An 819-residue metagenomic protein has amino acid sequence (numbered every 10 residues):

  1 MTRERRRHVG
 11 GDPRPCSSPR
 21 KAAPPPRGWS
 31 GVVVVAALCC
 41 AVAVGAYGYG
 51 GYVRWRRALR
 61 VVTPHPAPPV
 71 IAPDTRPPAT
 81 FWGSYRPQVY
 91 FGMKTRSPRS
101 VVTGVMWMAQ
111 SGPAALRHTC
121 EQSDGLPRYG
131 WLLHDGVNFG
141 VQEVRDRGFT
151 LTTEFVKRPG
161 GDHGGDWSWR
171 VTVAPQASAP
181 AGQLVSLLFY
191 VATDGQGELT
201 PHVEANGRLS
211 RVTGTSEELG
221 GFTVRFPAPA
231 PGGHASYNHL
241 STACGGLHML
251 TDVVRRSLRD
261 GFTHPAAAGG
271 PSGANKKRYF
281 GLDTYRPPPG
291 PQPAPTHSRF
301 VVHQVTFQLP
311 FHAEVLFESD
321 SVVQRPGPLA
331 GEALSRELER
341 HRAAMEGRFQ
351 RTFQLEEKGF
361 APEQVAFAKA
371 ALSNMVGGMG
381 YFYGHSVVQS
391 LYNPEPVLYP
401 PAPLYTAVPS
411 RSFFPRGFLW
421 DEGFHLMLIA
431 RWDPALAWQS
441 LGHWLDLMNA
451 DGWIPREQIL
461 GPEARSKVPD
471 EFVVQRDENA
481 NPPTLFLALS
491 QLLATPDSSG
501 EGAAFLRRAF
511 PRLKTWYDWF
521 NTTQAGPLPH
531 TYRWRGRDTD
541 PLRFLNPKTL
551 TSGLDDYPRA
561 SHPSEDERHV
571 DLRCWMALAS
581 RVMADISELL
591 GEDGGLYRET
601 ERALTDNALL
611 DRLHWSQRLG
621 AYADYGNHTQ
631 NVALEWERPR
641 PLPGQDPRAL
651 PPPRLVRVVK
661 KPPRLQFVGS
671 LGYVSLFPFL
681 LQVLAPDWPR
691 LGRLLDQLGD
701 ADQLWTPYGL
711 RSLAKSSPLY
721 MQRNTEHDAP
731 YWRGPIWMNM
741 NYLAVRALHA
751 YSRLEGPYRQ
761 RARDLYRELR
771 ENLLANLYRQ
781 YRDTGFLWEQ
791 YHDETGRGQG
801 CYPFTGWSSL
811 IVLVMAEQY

Functional and structural regions predicted by a protein language model:
T2-K369, V376, F413, P434 (+2 more regions): Terminal accessory carbohydrate-recognition/targeting modules of carbohydrate-active enzymes
T172, Q176, Y190, H569-L609 (+2 more regions): Long, repeat-rich segments with strong aromatic
G359-E363, G377, F382-M427: Asp/Glu-centered strand-loop micro-motifs enriched in Gly/Pro and often flanked by an aromatic residue
E363-V388, W432, W444, M448-I454 (+5 more regions): Active-site acid/base region of carbohydrate-active enzymes
P401-R411, R456-D477, D540-R568, W636-P639 (+3 more regions): Acidic/His metal-coordination segments adjacent to aromatic residues that form catalytic metal sites in metalloenzymes
S412-L550, V570-R573, A577, V668-L691 (+4 more regions): Aromatic-rich carbohydrate-recognition surfaces in CAZymes
Y517-R537, W575-P686, D764-G806: Catalytic cores of carbohydrate-active enzymes
K548-R559, P563-D566, N631-L704, Y731-L765 (+1 more regions): Aromatic (Trp/Tyr) and acidic
